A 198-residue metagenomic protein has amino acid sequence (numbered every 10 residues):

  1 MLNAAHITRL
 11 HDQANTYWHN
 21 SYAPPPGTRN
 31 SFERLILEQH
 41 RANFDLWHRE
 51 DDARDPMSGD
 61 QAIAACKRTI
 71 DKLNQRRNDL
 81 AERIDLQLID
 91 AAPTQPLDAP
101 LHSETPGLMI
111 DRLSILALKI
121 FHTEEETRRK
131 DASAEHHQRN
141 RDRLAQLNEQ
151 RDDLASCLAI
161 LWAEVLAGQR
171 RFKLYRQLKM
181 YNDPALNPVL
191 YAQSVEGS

Functional and structural regions predicted by a protein language model:
M1-S198: Anionic, Ser/Thr-rich low-complexity intrinsically disordered regions
